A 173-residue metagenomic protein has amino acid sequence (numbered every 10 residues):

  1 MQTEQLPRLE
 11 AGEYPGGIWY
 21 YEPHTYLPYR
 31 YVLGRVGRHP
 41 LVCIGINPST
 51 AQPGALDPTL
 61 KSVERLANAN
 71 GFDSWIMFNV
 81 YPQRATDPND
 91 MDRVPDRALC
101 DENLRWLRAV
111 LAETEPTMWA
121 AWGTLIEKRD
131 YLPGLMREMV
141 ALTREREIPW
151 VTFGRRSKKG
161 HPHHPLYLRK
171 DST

Functional and structural regions predicted by a protein language model:
M1-D57: Active-site and ligand/interface coordination hotspots across diverse enzymes and nucleic-acid-associated assemblies
L27, L56-E64, R97-W106: Short acidic (Asp/Glu) patches
P40, D73-S74, P149: Residues at the starts of beta-strands that form the adenosine-phosphate
N47-T50, Q83, L125: A short, flexible beta-alpha/helix-coil linker loop
S49-G71: A short mixed-secondary-structure module that forms the rim of ligand-binding clefts
D73-D90: Short connector loops at secondary-structure junctions
M91-T173: Glycine/proline-rich loop-helix segments at beta-alpha junctions forming the active-site rim of enzyme cores
